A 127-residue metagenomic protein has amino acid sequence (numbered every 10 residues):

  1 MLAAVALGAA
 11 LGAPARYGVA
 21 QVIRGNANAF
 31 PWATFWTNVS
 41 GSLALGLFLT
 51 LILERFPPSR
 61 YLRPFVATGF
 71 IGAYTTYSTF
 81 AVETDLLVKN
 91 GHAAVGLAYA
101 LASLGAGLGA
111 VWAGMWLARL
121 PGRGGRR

Functional and structural regions predicted by a protein language model:
M1-R127: Membrane-interface helix-loop junctions in multi-pass transporters/channels
